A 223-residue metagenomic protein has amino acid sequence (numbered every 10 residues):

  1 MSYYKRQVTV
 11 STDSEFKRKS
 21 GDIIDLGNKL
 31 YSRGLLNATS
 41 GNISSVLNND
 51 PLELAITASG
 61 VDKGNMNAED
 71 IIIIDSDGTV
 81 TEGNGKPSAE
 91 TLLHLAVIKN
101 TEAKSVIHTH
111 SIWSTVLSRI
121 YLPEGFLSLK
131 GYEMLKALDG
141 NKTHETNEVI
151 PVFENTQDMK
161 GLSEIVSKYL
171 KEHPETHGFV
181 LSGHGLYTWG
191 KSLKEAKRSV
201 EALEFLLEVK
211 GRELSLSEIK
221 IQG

Functional and structural regions predicted by a protein language model:
S2-G223: Glycine-rich flexible loops
